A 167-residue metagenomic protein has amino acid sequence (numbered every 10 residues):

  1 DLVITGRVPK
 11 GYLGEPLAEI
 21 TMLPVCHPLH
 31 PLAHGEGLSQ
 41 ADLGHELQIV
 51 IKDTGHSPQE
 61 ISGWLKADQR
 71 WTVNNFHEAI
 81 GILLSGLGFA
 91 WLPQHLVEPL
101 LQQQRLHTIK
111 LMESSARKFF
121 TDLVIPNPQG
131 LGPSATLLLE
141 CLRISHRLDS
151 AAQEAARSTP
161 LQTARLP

Functional and structural regions predicted by a protein language model:
D1-T5: Pocket-flanking alpha-helical
P9-L87, L92-R117, T136, E140 (+1 more regions): C-terminal regulatory
V25-P28, F120-L131: A bilobed periplasmic-binding-protein/Venus flytrap-type ligand-binding module shared by bacterial periplasmic
